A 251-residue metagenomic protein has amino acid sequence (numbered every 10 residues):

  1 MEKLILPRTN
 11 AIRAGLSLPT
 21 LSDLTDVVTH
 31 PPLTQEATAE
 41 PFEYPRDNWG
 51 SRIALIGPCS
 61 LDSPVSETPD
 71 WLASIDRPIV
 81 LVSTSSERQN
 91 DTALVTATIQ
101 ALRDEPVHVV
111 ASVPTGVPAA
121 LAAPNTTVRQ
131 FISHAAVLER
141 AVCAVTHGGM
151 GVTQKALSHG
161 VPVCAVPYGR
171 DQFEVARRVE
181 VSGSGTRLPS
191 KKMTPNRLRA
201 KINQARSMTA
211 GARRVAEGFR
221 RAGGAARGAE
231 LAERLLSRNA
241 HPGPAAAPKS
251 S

Functional and structural regions predicted by a protein language model:
M1-I79, T84-R88, T92-V107, L121 (+2 more regions): Nucleotide-sugar-dependent glycosyltransferase catalytic domains
L24, H134, L198: Acidic, amphipathic alpha-helical patches
V82, V109-A111, A165: Structural beta-sheet core signal
V113-I132: Nucleotide-activated donor-binding/catalytic signature segment of Leloir-type glycosyltransferases, i.e., the conserved
P124, H159-G160, E180-G185: Acidic, glycine-centered active-site loop in nucleotide-sugar glycosyltransferases
R129-R177: A donor-sugar binding/catalytic signature common to diverse glycosyltransferases and related nucleotide-sugar
R170-K201: Change "using UDP/GDP/dTDP sugars" to "using nucleotide sugars
P195-S251: C-terminal amphipathic helix plus adjacent low-complexity, charged tail appended to glycosyltransferase catalytic
